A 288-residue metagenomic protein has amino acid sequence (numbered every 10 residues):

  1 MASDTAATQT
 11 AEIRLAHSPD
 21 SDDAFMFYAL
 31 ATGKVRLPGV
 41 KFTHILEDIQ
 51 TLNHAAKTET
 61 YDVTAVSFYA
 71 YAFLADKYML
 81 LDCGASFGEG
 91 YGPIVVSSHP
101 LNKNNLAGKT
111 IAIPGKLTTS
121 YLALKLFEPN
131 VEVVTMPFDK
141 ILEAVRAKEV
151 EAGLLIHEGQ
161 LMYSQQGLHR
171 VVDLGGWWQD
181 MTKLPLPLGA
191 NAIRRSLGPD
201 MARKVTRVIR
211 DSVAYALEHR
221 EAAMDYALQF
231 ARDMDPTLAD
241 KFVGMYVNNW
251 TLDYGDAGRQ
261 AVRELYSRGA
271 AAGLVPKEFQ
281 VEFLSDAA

Functional and structural regions predicted by a protein language model:
E12-T32, L46, P93-E158, Q260-E264: Bilobed "Venus flytrap"/periplasmic-binding protein-like clamshell domains and structurally analogous long
I13-R14, K77-A85, T110: A structural signal for short loop-to-beta-strand junctions that line the ligand-binding cleft of periplasmic/secreted
A29-L30, G92-N102, L186-M201: A bilobed periplasmic-binding-protein/Venus flytrap-type ligand-binding module shared by bacterial periplasmic
D48-Q50, E59-A72, P137-F138, L155-L161: Beta->alpha turn/N-cap motifs
A55-K57, V145-R146, V205, G269: Hydrophobic residues within well-ordered alpha-helices
F138-Q229: Pocket-lining segment of extracytoplasmic ligand-binding domains
L197-R268: Secondary-structure end/capping motifs
S267-A288: Conserved C-terminal helix/tail region of periplasmic/extracytoplasmic solute-binding proteins
